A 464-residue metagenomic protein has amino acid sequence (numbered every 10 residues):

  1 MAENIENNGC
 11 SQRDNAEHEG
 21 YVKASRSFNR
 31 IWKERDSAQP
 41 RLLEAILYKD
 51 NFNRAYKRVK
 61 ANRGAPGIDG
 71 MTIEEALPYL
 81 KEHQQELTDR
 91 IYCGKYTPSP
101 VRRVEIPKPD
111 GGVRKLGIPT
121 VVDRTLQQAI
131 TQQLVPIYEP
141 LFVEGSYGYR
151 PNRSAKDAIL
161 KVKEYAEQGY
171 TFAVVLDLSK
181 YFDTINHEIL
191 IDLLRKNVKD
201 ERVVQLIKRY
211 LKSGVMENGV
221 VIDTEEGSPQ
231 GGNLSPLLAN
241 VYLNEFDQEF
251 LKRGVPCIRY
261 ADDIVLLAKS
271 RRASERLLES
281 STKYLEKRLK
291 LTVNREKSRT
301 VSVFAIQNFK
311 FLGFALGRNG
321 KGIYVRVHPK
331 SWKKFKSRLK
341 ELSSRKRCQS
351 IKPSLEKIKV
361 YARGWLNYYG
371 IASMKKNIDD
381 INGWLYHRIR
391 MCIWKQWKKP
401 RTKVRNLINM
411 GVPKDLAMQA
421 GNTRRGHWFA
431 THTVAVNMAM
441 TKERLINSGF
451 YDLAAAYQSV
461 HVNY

Functional and structural regions predicted by a protein language model:
M1-K81: Non-catalytic, polymerase-adjacent accessory regions of viral genome-replication enzymes
L47-F52, P100-R102, P109, Q349-Y369: Core structural elements
P66, G70-D110: Phosphate/adenylate-binding "loop-and-lid" substructures adjacent to NTP/NAD/dNTP-binding pockets in NTP-dependent
R90-E105, P109, L141-V303, N308: Conserved polymerase palm-domain catalytic core
K212, R288-E356, Y361-R363: A conserved non-catalytic segment of reverse transcriptases and RNA-directed RNA polymerases corresponding to the late
D223-E226, Y324, K340-P353, W365-N377 (+2 more regions): Short, solvent-exposed helix-loop connector elements
K297-A305, I358-Y361, I378-Y386, R401-M410: A glycine-rich phosphate-binding loop feature that marks nucleotide/adenosyl-phosphate handling sites
R388, W397-Y464: Extended C-terminal regions of large enzymes
